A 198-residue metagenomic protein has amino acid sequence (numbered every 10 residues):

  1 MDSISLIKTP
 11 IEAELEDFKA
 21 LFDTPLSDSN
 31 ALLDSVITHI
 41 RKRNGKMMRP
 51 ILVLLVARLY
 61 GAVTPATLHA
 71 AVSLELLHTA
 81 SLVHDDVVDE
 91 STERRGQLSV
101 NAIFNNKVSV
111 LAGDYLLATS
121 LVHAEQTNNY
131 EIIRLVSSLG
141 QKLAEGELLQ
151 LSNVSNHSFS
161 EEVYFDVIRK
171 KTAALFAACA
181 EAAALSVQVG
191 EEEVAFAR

Functional and structural regions predicted by a protein language model:
M1-D23: N-terminal amphipathic/basic leader segments beginning at the initiator methionine
E16, D23-R198: Mg2+-dependent prenyl diphosphate-binding active-site environment of isoprenoid biosynthetic enzymes
